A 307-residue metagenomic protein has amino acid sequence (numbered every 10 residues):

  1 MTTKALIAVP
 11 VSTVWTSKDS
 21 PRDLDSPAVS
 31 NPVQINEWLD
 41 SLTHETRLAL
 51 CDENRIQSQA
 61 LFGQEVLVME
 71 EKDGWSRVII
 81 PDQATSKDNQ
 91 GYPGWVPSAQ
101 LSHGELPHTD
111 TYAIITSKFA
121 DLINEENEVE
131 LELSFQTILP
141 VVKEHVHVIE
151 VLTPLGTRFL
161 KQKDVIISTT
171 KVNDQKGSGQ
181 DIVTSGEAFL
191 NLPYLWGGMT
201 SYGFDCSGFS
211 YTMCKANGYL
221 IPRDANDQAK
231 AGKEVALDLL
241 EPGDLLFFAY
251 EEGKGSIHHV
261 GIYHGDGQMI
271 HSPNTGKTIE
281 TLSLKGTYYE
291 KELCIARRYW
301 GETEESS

Functional and structural regions predicted by a protein language model:
M1-V33, L48-D52, S58-E65, K72 (+5 more regions): Boundary regions of SH3-family modules and the immediately adjacent low-complexity/disordered segments in eukaryotic
E128, I167-T169, M199, K233-E234 (+2 more regions): Aromatic- and glycine-rich peptidoglycan recognition patches
T170-N173, P193-T200, Y250: Second-shell loop/turn segments in exported
G186, G198-N217: Active-site nucleophilic cysteine motif
Y219-T278: ...with weaker cross-activation on analogous glycine-rich loops/strands in unrelated enzymes
